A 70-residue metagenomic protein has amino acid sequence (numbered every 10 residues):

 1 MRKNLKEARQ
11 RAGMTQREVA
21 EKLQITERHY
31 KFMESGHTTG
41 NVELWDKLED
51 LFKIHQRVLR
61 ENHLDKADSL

Functional and structural regions predicted by a protein language model:
K3-K22: Short basic helix-loop element that most often maps to the first helix and adjoining turn of HTH DNA-binding modules
E21, F32, T39-E43, D50 (+1 more regions): Short, charged recognition helix plus adjacent turn of helix-turn-helix-like nucleic-acid-binding domains
